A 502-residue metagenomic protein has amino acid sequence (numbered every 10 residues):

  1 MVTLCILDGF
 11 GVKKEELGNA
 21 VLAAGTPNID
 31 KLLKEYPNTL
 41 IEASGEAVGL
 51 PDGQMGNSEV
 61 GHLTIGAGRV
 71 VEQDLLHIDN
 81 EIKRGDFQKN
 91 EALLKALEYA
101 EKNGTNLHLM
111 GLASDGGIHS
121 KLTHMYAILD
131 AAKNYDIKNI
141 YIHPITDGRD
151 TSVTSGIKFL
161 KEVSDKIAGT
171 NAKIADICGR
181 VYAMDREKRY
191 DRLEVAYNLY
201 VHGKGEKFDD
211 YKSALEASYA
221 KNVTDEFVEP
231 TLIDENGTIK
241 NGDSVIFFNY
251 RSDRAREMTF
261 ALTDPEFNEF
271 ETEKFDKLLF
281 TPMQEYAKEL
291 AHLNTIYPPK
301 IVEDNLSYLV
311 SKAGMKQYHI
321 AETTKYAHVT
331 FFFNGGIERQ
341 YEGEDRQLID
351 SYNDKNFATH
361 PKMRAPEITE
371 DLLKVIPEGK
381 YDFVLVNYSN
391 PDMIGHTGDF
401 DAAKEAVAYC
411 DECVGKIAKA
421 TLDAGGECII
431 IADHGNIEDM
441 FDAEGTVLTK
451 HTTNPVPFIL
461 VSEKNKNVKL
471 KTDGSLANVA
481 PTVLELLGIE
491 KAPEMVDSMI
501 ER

Functional and structural regions predicted by a protein language model:
M1-R502: Feature captures the catalytic ectodomains and active-site-proximal regions of enzymes that hydrolyze or transfer
